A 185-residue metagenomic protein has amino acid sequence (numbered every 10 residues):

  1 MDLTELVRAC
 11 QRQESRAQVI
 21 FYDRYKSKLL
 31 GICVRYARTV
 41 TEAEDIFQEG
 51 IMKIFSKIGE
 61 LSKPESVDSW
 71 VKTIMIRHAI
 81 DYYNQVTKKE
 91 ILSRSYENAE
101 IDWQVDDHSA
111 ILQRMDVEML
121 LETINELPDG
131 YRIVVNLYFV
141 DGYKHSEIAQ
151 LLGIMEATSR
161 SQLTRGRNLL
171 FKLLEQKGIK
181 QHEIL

Functional and structural regions predicted by a protein language model:
E5, A9, I91, M119 (+2 more regions): C-terminal edge and immediately downstream basic/flexible tail or linker adjoining helix-turn-helix-like DNA-binding
C10, L29, C33, A43-I54 (+4 more regions): Short, small-hydrophobic-rich alpha-helical interface motif
Q11-I20, L30-E49, I179-L185: Short, charged helix-capping/linker segments at alpha-helix termini
Q11-R12, E49-S66, V86-T87: Sigma70-family region 2
Y22-V40, K57, I124, L173-Q176: Amphipathic, Lys/Arg- and hydrophobic-enriched alpha-helical face
G59-S62, T73-R94, Q113, R165: Arg/Lys-rich amphipathic alpha helix in sigma70-family domain 2
K89-V117, K144: Internal acidic/polar
E122-I133, L137, D141-T158: Helix-turn-helix DNA-binding module
